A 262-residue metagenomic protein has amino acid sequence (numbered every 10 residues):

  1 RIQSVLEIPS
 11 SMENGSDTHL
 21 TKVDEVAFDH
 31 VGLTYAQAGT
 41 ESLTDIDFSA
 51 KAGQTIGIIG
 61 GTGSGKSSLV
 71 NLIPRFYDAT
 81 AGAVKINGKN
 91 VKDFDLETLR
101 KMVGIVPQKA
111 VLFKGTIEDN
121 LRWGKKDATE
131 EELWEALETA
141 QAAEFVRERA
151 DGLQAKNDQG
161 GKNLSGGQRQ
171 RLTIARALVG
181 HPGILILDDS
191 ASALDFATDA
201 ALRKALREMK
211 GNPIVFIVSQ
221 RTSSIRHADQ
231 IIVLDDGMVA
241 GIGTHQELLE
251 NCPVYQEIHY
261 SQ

Functional and structural regions predicted by a protein language model:
R1-V5: Cytosolic ends of transmembrane helices, especially the final helix of ABC transmembrane type-1 domains
M12-N14, H19-Q262: ABC-type nucleotide-binding domain
